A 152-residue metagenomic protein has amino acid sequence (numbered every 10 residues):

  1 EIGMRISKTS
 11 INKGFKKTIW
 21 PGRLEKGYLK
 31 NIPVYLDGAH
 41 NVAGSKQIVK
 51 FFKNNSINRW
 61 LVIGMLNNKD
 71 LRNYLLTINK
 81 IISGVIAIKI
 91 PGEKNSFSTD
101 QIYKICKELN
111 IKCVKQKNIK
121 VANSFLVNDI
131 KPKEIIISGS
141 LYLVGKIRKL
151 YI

Functional and structural regions predicted by a protein language model:
E1-G84: Nucleotide phosphate-binding/pyrophosphate-handling subdomain across enzymes that bind or process nucleotide phosphates
G14, T18, F51, I105 (+2 more regions): Residues that form generic nucleotide/phosphate-binding pockets
P33-V34, V42, L75-E134: C-terminal helical cap/extension that packs against the catalytic core of soluble nucleotide-cofactor enzymes
V62-G64, I88, S138: Short hydrophobic segments within beta-strands
M65-N67, P91, L141: Residue-level signal for short, function-critical loop segments
A122-I152: A glycine-rich beta-strand to alpha-helix segment that forms a phosphate/ribose-binding loop at ligand/cofactor sites
